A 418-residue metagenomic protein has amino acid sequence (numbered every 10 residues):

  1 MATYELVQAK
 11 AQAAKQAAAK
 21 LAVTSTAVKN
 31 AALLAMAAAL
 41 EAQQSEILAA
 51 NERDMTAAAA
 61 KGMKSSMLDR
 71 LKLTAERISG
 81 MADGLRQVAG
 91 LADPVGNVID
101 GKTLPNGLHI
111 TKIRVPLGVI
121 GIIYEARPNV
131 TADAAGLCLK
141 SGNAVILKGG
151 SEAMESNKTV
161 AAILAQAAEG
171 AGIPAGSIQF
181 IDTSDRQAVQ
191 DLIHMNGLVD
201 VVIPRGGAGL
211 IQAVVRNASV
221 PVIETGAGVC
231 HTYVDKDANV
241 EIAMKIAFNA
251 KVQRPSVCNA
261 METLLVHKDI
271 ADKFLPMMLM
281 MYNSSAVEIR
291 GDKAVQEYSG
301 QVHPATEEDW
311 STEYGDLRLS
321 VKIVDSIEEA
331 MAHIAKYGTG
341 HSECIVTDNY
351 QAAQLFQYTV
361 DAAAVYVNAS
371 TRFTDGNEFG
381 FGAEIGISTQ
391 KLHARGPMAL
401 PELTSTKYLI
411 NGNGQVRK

Functional and structural regions predicted by a protein language model:
M1-H109: N-terminal Rossmann-like NAD(P)+-binding subdomain of aldehyde/semialdehyde dehydrogenases
A2-E5, A13, A126-N129, D133-S141 (+4 more regions): ALDH superfamily catalytic-core signature
A17-V23, L265-V266, D316-D325, G340-I345: Short, well-ordered beta-strand elements within core beta-sheets of diverse protein domains
T24-A27, V95, A171-I178, P255-A260 (+4 more regions): Flexible, glycine/charged-enriched surface loops at secondary-structure junctions
A31, M277, I327, A332-R417: C-terminal core of ALDH-fold dehydrogenases
G90, I99-E241: Rossmann-like NAD(P) dinucleotide-binding subdomain of oxidoreductase/dehydrogenase enzymes
T232-K236, L265-K268, V324, V346-D348 (+1 more regions): Short beta-strand-to-turn element immediately C-terminal to the catalytic PLP-Schiff-base lysine in fold type I
